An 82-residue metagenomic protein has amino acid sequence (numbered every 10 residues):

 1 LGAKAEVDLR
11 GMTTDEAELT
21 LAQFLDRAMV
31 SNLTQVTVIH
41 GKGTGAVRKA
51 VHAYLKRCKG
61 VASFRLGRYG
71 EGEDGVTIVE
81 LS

Functional and structural regions predicted by a protein language model:
L1-S82: Long, charged, low-complexity intrinsically disordered regions
